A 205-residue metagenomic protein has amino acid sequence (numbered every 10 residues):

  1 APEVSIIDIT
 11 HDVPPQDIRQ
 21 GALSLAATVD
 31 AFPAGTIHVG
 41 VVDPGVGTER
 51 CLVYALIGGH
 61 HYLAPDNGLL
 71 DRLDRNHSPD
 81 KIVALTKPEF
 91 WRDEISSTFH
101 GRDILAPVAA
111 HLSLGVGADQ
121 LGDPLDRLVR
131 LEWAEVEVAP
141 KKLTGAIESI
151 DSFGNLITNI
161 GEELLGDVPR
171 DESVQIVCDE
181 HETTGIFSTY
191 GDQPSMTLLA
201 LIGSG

Functional and structural regions predicted by a protein language model:
E3, D12, D17-A27, A31-G35 (+2 more regions): Active-site histidine-anchored catalytic micro-motif
D8-T10: A short aromatic-anchored loop/beta-hairpin motif
A27-V29, V42-P44, C51-V53, L73-D74 (+6 more regions): A generic local secondary-structure boundary/capping motif
P33-A34, P140-G145, M196: Short hydrophobic "helix-edge" motifs at membrane interfaces and signal-peptide entry regions
G47, L70-D71, S152-I157, L164-L165 (+1 more regions): Short, acidic Gly/Pro/Ser/Thr-rich loop/turn segments
L56-G59, A139, D179-E180, S204: Short acidic-glycine loop/turn motifs at beta-strand connectors
R92-N159, D167-P169: Anionic-ligand-binding alpha/beta catalytic cores of soluble enzymes and soluble regulatory domains that recognize
N159-G205: A conserved acidic, glycine/proline-rich C-terminal tail/linker
